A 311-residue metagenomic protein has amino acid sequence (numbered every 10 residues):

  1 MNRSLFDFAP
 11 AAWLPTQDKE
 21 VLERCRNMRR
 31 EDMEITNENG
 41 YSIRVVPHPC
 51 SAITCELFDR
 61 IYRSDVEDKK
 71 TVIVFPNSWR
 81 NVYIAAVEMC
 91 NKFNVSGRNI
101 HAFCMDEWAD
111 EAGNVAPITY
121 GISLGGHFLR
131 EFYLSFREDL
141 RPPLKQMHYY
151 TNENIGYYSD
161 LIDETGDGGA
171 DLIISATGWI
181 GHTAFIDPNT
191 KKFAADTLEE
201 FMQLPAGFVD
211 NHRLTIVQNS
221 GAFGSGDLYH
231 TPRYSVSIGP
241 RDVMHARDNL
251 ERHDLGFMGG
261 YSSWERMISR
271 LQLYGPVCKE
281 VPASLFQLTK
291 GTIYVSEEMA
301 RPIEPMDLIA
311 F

Functional and structural regions predicted by a protein language model:
N2-V21, D32-I53, I238-F311: ATP/nucleoside-binding phosphotransfer catalytic cores, i.e., glycine-rich phosphate-binding loops
K19-Y41, C50-C55, V95-I174, H230 (+1 more regions): Ligand-binding beta-strand-loop-alpha-helix segment within the catalytic cores of soluble metabolic enzymes
E56-I61, M147, G178, V243 (+1 more regions): Buried hydrophobic positions in well-ordered alpha/beta secondary-structure cores of metabolic enzymes
D59, R63-N94: Glycine-rich N-terminal segment of FAD-binding domains in flavoprotein oxidoreductases, spanning the beta-loop-helix
I73-Y83, T177-H182, F257-M258: Gly/Ser/Thr-rich loops at beta-strand to alpha-helix junctions that form or flank small-molecule/cofactor-binding
V74, T165-K192: A glycine-rich beta-strand to alpha-helix segment that forms a phosphate/ribose-binding loop at ligand/cofactor sites
A86-G97, I118-Y120, P188-L198: A glycine- and small-aliphatic-rich helix-loop capping segment at beta-alpha/alpha-beta transitions that lines
H182-P232: Class I SAM-dependent methyltransferase SAM-binding "motif I" and its flanking Rossmann-like core
